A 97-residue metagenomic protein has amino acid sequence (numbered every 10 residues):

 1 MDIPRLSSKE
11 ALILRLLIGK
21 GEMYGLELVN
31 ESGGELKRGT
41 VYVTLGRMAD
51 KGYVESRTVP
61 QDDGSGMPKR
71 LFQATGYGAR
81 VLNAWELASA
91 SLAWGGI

Functional and structural regions predicted by a protein language model:
M1, F72: A positively charged, amphipathic N-terminal helix/segment that binds anionic biomolecules
D2-T40: N-terminal helix-turn-helix DNA-binding core of bacterial DNA-binding proteins
R5, G46, D62-G64: Short secondary-structure boundary/capping segments
K20-M23, A49-K51, Y77-R80: Short, charged/polar surface micro-motifs in flexible loops or helix N-caps
V41-K51: Basic amphipathic alpha-helical segments that dock to polyanions
K51-G66: Beta-hairpin "wing" of winged helix-turn-helix
P68-R70: Short beta-strand micro-motifs in enzyme catalytic cores
Y77-I97: Amphipathic alpha-helical dimerization/coiled-coil segments that flank or bridge DNA-binding/regulatory modules
